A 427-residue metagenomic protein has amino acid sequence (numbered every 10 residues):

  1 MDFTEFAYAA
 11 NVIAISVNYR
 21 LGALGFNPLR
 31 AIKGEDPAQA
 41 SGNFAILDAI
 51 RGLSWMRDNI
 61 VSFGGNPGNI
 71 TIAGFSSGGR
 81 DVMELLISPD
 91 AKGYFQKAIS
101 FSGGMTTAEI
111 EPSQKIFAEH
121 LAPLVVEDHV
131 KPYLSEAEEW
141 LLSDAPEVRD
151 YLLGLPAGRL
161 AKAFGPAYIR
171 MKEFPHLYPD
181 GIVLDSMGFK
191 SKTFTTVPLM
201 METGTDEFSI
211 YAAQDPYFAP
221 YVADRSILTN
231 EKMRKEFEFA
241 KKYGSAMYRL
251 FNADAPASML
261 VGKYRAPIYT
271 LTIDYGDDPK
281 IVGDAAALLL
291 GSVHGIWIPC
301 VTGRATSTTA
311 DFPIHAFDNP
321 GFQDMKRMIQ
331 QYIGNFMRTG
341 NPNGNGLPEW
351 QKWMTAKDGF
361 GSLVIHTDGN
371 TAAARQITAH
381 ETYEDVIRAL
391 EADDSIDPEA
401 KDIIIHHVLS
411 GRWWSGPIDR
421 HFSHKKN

Functional and structural regions predicted by a protein language model:
M1, G25-R30, M83-L85, A108-Q114 (+3 more regions): Short, solvent-exposed loop/turn and secondary-structure capping segments
M1-I50, D58-S62: Cap/lid segment of the alpha/beta-hydrolase catalytic domain
A9-I15, N66-I70, A91-K97, R159 (+2 more regions): Loop/turn elements at helix/coil->beta-strand transitions in domains of secreted/extracellular proteins
A38-N43, T106-A108, P112, A137-E139 (+5 more regions): Active-site rim elements
R51, D58, M83-E84, K92 (+3 more regions): Substrate-access "cap/lid" subdomains that shape and gate the entrance to catalytic or ligand-binding pockets
M56, F63-S76: Alpha/beta-hydrolase fold nucleophile elbow
G74-E84: Glycine-rich nucleophile elbow surrounding the catalytic serine of serine-hydrolase chemistry
G262-N427: Mobile gating loops/cap/lid regions near enzyme active sites that modulate substrate access
